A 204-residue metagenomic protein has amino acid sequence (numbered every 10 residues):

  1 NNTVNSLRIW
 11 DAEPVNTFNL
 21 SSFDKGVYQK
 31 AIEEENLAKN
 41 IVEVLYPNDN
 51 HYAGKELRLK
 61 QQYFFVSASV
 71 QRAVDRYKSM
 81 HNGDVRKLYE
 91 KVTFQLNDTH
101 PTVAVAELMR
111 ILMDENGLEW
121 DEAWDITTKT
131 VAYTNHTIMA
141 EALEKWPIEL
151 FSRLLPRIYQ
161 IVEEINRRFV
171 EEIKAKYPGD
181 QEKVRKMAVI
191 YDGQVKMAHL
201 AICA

Functional and structural regions predicted by a protein language model:
N1-A204: A conserved ligand/cofactor-binding region detector
